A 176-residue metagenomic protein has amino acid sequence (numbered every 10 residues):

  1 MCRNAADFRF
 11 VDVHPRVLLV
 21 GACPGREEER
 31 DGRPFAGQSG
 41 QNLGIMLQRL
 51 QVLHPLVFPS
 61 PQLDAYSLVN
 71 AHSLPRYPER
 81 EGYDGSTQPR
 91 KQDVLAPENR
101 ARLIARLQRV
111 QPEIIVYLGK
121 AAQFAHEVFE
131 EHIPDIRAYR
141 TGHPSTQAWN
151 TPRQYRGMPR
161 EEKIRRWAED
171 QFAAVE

Functional and structural regions predicted by a protein language model:
M1-E127, I136-G142, T146-P159: A polyanion-binding, active-site-adjacent surface
H132-P134: Short, structured coil segments at secondary-structure junctions
Y155-V175: A polyampholytic, Gly/Pro-enriched intrinsically disordered region
